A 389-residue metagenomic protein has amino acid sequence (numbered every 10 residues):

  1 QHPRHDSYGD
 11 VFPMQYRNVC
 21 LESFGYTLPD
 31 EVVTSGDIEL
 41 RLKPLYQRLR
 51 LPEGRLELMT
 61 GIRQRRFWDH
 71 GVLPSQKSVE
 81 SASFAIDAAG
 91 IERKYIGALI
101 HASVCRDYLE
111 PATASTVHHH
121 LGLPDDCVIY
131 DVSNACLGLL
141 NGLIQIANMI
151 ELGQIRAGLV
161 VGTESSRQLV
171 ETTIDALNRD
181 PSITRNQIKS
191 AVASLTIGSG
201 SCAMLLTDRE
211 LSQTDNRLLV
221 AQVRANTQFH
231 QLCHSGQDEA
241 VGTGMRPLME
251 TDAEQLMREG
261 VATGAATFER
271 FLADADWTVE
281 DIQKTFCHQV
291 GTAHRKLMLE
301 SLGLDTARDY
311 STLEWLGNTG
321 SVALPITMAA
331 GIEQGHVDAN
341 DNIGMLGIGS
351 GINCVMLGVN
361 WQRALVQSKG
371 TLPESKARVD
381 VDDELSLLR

Functional and structural regions predicted by a protein language model:
D6-G71, I183-R258, L357-R389: Condensing-enzyme catalytic core mediating Claisen C-C bond formation in acyl metabolism
L21, W68-N134, D274, T278-R295: Conserved beta-ketoacyl condensing-enzyme motif
E22-G25, S133, G158-E164, L206 (+1 more regions): Short beta-strand segments
V33, E110-T113, I144, L169-I174 (+1 more regions): Short acidic, glycine/serine/threonine-rich loops at helix termini
L49-R55, L109-G122, L169-I183, S235-G242 (+1 more regions): Acidic-glycine-rich active-site phosphate/pyrophosphate-binding loop
R63-Q64, G97-I100, L121-V132, S182-K189 (+1 more regions): Glycine/charged-rich beta-loop-alpha catalytic/anionic-binding loops adjacent to active sites
V79, C105-D107, H119, P124 (+3 more regions): Claisen-condensing/thiolase-fold acyl-transfer catalytic domains that form or cleave C-C bonds in fatty acid
Q154-I174, N226-L232, T292: Acyl-CoA/ACP chain-elongation machinery
